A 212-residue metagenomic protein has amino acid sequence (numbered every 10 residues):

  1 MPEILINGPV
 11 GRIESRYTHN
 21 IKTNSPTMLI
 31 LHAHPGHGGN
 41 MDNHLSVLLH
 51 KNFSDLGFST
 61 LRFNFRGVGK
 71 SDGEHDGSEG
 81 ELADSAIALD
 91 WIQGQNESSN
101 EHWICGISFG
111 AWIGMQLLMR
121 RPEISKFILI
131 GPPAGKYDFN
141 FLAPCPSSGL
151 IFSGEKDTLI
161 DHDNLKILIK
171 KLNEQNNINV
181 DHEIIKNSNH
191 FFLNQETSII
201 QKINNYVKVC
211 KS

Functional and structural regions predicted by a protein language model:
I6-G8, R12-N96: Serine-hydrolase catalytic machinery in alpha/beta-hydrolase-like enzymes
A33-H34, L129-Y137, G154: Active-site nucleophile loop of the alpha/beta-hydrolase fold
N96-I107: Alpha/beta-hydrolase fold nucleophile elbow
G106-G114: Gly/Ala-rich beta-loop-alpha elbow adjacent to hydrolase catalytic centers
C145, L150-S153, D157: Short beta-strand/loop motif that positions the catalytic acidic residue of the alpha/beta-hydrolase fold
K156-I160, H190-F191: Acidic catalytic loop of the alpha/beta-hydrolase fold
L172-F191: Catalytic histidine neighborhood in serine/cysteine hydrolases with alpha/beta-hydrolase-type architecture
L193-Y206: Post-His helix in hydrolase/transferase enzymes
